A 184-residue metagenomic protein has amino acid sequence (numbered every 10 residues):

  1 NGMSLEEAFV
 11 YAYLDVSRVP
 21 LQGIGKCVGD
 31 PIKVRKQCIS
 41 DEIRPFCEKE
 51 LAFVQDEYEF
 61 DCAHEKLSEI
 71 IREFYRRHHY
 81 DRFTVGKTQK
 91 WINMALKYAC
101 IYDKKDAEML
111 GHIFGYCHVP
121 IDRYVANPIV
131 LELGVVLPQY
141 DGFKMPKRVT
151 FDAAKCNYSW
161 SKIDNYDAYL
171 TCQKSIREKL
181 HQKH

Functional and structural regions predicted by a protein language model:
N1-R18, Y80-N93, Y98-A99, D103-P128 (+1 more regions): C-terminal accessory module of base-excision DNA glycosylases/AP lyases that mediates lesion recognition and DNA
N1-R82: Phosphate/adenylate-binding glycine loop and adjacent helical scaffold
